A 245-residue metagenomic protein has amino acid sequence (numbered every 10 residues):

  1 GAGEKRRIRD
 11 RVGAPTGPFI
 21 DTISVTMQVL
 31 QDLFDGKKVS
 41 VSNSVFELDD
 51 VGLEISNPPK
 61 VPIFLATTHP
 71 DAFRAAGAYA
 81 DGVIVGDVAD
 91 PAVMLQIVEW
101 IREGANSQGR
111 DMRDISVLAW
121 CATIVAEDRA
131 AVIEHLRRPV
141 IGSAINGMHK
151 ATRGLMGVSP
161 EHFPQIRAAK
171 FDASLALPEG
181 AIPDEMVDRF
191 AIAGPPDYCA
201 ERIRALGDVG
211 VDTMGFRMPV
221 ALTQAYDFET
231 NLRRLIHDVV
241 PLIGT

Functional and structural regions predicted by a protein language model:
G1-A2, A66: Non-cysteine beta-strand/loop elements that form the S-adenosyl-L-methionine
A2-E4, D87-P91, R153, R217-L232: Glycine-rich, proline-tolerant flexible connector loops at the mouths of alpha/beta enzymes
G3-A14, A78-A80: Acidic/polar active-site rim loop that often engages polyanionic ligands
R11-G52, M94-D208: An alpha-helical appendage that flanks or caps ligand/catalytic pockets
T22-V29, L33, T230-T245: Alpha-helix-loop-beta-strand connector modules within alpha/beta enzyme cores
N57-A105: Loop-centered beta-sheet repeat module
I63-A66, V83-V85, I115-A122, M214-F216: Hydrophobic faces of well-ordered beta-strands that scaffold small-molecule active sites in alpha/beta enzyme cores
A78-Y79, V209-V211: Structural motif
